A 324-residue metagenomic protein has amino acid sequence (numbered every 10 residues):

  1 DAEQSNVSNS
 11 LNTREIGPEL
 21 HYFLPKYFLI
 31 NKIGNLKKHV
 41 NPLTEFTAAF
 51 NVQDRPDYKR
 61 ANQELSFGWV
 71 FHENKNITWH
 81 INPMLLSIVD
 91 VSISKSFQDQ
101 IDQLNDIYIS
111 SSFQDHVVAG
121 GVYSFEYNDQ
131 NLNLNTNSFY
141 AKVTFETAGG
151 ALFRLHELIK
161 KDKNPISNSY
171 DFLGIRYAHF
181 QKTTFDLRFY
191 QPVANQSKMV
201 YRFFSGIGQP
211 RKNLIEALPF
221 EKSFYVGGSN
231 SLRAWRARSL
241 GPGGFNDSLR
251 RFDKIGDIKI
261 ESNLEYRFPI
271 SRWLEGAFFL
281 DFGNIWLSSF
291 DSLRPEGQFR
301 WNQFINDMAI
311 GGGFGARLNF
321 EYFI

Functional and structural regions predicted by a protein language model:
D1, I77-F268, W273, F278-F282 (+3 more regions): C-terminal outer-membrane beta-barrel translocator/porin domains of Gram-negative envelope proteins and their
D1-A2, V7-T13, V52-A61: Solvent-exposed loop/turn segments connecting transmembrane beta-strands in outer-membrane beta-barrel proteins
R14-K26, N35, Q63-E73, D186-L187 (+2 more regions): Feature captures outer-membrane beta-barrel proteins of Gram-negative bacteria and organelles
L24, F50-V52, W69-F71, F125-D129 (+3 more regions): Residue-level signature of outer-membrane beta-barrel architecture
P25, V226-S229, R233-A234, S292-I324: C-terminal beta-signal and terminal closure region of outer-membrane beta-barrel proteins
L36-L43: Acidic, low-complexity glycine/serine/threonine-rich segments
T44-V52, V143: Short, hydrophobic beta-strand segments
